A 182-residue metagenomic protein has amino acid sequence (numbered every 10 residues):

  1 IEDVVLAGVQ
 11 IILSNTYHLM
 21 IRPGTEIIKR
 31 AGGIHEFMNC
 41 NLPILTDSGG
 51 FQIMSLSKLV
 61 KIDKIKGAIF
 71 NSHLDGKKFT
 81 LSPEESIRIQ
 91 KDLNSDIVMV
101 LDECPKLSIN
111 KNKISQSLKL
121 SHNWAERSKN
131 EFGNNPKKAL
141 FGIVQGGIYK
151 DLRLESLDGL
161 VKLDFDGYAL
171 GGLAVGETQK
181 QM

Functional and structural regions predicted by a protein language model:
I1-G133: Non-catalytic, usually N-terminal nucleic-acid engagement modules in DNA/RNA processing proteins
E131, N135-M182: Glycine-rich phosphate/ribose-binding loops and adjacent secondary-structure elements that form binding surfaces
